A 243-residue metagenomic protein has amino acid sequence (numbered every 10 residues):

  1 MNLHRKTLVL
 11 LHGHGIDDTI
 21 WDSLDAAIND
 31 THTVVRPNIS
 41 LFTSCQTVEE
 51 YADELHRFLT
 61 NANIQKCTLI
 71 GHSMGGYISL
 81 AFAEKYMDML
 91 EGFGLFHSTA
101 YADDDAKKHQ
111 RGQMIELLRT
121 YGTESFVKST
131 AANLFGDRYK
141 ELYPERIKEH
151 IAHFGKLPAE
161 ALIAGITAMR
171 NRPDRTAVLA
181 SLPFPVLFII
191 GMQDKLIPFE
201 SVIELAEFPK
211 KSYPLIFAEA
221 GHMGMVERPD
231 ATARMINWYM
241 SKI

Functional and structural regions predicted by a protein language model:
N2-V48, F58: Conserved HGGG/HGGXW glycine-rich cap/lid loop of the alpha/beta-hydrolase fold
H12-H14, C67, G71-S73, G191: Conserved alpha/beta-hydrolase "nucleophile elbow" surrounding the catalytic nucleophile
E50-C67: Conserved acidic catalytic loop of the alpha/beta-hydrolase fold
K66-D104: Conserved hydrolase catalytic core segment
A102-H109, Y121-S181: Conserved alpha/beta-hydrolase catalytic His-Asp/Glu region
L182, F188-I190, D194: Short beta-strand/loop motif that positions the catalytic acidic residue of the alpha/beta-hydrolase fold
F199, I203-H222: Catalytic histidine neighborhood in serine/cysteine hydrolases with alpha/beta-hydrolase-type architecture
A220-A233: Catalytic histidine-centered segment of alpha/beta-hydrolase-like enzymes
